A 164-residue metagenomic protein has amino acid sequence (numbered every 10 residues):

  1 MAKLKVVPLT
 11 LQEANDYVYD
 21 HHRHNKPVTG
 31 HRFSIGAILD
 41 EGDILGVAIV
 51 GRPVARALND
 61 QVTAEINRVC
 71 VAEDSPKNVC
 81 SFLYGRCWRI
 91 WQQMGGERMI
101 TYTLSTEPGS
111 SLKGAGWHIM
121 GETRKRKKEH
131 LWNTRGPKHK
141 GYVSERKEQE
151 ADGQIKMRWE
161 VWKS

Functional and structural regions predicted by a protein language model:
M1-T29: Short amphipathic alpha-helix that is part of the acyltransferase structural core
L4, I35, A48, A64 (+1 more regions): A broad, low-specificity signal marking well-ordered, structured residues that form hydrophobic/aromatic
K5-P8, R32, G51-E145, A151: Acyl-donor binding region in acyl/amide transferases
L9, D40, V69, W162-S164: Structured loops at beta-to-helix junctions and adjacent beta-edge loops in soluble globular domains
V18, H31-A48: Conserved beta-hairpin
P27-V28, A37, Q93: Short, conserved, surface-exposed binding loops centered on an aromatic residue
A37-L39, R52, I119, V161: Hydrophobic side chains in beta-strands
D152-S164: Charged phosphate-binding loop/patch that engages nucleotide di/tri-phosphates or the phosphate backbone of nucleic
